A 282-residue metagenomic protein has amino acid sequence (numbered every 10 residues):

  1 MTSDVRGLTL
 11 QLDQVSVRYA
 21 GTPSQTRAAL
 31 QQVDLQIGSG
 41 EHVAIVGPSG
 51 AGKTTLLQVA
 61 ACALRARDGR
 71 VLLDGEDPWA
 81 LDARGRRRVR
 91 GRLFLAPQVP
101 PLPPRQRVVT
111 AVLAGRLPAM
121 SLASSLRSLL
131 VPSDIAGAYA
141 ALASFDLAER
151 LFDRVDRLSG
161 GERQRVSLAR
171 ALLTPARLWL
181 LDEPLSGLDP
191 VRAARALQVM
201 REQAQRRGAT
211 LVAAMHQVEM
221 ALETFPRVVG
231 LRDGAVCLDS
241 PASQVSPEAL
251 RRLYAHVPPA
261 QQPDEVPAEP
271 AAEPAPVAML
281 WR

Functional and structural regions predicted by a protein language model:
A61: Helix-to-loop junction immediately C-terminal to a conserved catalytic motif
G69-D77: Conserved ABC transporter NBD signature motif
P78-F94, S128-V131: ABC ATPase NBD coupling module
S125-R150: Conserved ABC ATPase "signature" region
R154-L158, E162: Conserved ABC ATPase signature
W179-D182: Catalytic Walker B motif of ABC-type/P-loop ATPase nucleotide-binding domains
M215-H216: H-loop/switch region of ABC-family ATPase nucleotide-binding domains
